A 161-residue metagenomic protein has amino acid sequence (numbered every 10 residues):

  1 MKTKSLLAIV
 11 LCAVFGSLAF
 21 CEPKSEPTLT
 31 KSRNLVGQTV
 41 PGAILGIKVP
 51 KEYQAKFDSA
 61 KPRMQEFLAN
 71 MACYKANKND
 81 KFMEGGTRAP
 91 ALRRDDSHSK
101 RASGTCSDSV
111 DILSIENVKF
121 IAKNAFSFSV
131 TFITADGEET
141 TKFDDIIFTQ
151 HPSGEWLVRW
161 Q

Functional and structural regions predicted by a protein language model:
M1-L7: Bacterial N-terminal signal peptides that target proteins for export
A8-G16: Bacterial N-terminal signal peptides
A19-S25: Boundary at the C-terminal end of the N-terminal hydrophobic targeting segment
S32-S97: Core segments of small alpha/beta cavity-forming domains
R94-T140: Surface-exposed, charged secondary-structure patches
T141-Q161: Short beta-strand edge/turn micro-motifs at domain boundaries
